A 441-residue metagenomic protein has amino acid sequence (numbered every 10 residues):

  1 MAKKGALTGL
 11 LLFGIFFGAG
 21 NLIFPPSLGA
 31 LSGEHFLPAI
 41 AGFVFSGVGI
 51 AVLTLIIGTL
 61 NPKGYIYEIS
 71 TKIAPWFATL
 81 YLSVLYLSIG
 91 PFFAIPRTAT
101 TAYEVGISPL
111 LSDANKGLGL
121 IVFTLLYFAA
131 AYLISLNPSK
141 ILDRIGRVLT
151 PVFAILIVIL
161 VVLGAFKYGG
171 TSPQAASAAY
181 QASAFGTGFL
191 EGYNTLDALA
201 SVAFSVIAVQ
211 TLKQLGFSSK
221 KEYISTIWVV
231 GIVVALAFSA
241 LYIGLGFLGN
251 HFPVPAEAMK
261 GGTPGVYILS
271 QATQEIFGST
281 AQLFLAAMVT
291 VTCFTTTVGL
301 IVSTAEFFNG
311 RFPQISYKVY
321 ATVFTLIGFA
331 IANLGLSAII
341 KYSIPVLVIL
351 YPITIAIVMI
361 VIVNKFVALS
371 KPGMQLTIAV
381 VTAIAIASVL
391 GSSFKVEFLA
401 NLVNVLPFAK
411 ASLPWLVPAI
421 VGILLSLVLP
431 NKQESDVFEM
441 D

Functional and structural regions predicted by a protein language model:
G9-F17, L163-G169, A179-L245, F284-C293 (+2 more regions): Hydrophobic, membrane-embedded alpha-helices of multi-pass small-molecule transporters
G49, L53, V152-G164, I227-P253 (+2 more regions): Selective recognition of specific alpha-helical transmembrane segments in multi-pass small-molecule
L60-G64, E68, Y127-L149, Q214-F217 (+2 more regions): Membrane-water interface regions at transmembrane-helix termini and the short interhelical loops of multi-pass membrane
Y65-T71, L241-F294, P345: TM-loop-TM module centered on a large, flexible mid-protein loop between adjacent transmembrane helices in multi-pass
P91, I95, A154-Y180, A198-L199 (+4 more regions): Hydrophobic alpha-helical segments and their helix-loop junctions in multi-pass secondary transporters
S135-G164, S343-I355, M374-T382: Membrane-interface loop-to-helix entry segments
N137-V148, F185, A208-A237, P255-Y267 (+1 more regions): Hydrophobic, small-residue-rich membrane helices and short re-entrant helix-turn-helix hairpins that build
S370, M374-D441: A generic transmembrane alpha-helix motif of multi-pass inner-membrane proteins
